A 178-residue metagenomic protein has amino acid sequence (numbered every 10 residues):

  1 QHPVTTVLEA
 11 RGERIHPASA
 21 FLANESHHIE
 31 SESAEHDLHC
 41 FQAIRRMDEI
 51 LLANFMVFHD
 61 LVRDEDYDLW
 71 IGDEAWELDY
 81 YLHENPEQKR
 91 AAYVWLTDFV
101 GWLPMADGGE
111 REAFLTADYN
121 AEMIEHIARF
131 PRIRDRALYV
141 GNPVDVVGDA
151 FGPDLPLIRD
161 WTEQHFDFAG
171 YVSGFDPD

Functional and structural regions predicted by a protein language model:
Q1, D73-L82, V144: Gly/Ser/Thr-rich loops at beta-strand to alpha-helix junctions that form or flank small-molecule/cofactor-binding
Q1-I44: Conserved nucleotide-sugar phosphate-binding/catalytic loop shared by glycosyltransferases and other
E13, Q88-A92, R134-D135, E163-Q164: A short helix->loop->beta-strand "cap" motif at the edges of active sites that frequently abuts
H27, S31-C40, L96-N120, V146: Acceptor-binding helix/loop patch of EC 2.4 sugar-transfer enzymes, predominantly nucleotide-sugar-dependent
S31-D79, T116-A117: Conserved nucleotide-sugar donor-binding subdomain of glycosyltransferases
E74, T97-V100, N142, Y171: Histidine-centered beta-alpha loop that forms part of the nucleotide-sugar donor binding/catalytic region in diverse
P86-P104, A137: Active-site proximal beta-strand in glycosyltransferases
P104-M105, A113-D178: A nucleotide-sugar donor-handling region in carbohydrate enzymes
